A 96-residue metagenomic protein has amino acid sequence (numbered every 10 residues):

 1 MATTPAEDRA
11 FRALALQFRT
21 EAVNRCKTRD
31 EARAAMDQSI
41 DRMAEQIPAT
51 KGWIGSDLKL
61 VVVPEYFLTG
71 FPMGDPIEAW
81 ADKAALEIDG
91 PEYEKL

Functional and structural regions predicted by a protein language model:
M1-L96: Hydrophobic structural segments
